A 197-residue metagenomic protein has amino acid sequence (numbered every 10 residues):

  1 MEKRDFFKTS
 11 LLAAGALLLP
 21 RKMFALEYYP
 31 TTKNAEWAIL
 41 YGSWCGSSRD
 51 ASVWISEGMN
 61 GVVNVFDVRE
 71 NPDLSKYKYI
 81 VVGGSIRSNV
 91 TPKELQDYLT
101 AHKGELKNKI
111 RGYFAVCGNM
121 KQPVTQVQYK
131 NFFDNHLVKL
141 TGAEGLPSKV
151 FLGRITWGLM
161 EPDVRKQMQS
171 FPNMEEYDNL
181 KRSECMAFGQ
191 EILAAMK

Functional and structural regions predicted by a protein language model:
R4-L26: N-terminal export signals
A25-A35, D50, E57-V62, N89-K197: FMN-binding flavodoxin-like domain, especially the glycine-rich phosphate-binding loop
G61-P72: A short, well-structured beta->alpha microelement
L74-S75, L106: A short, aliphatic-rich alpha-helical micro-motif
K78-Y79: Structural motif
S85-I86: Short glycine-/small-residue-rich Rossmann-like dinucleotide-binding loops
